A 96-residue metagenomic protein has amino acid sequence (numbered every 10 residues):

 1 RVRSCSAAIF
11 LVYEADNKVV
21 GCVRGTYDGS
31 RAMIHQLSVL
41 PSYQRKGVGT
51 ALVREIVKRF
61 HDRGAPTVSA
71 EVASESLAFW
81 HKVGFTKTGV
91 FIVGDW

Functional and structural regions predicted by a protein language model:
R1-A15: Active-site rim helix/loop that mediates acceptor-substrate recognition in acyltransferases
Y13, Y43, G47-E55: Conserved acetyl-CoA pyrophosphate-binding loop and the N-cap/start of the following alpha-helix in GNAT-like
K18-T26, M33-S38: Conserved beta-strand in the GNAT
I34, V68-A70, V93: Generic structural signal for conserved hydrophobic packing positions in ordered secondary structure
V53, S74-S76: Short glycine/proline-centered loop/turn elements that form peptide/ligand docking sites
F60-A73: Conserved GNAT acetyl-CoA-binding A-motif
H81-F91: Conserved acetyl-CoA-binding loop of GNAT-fold acetyltransferases
